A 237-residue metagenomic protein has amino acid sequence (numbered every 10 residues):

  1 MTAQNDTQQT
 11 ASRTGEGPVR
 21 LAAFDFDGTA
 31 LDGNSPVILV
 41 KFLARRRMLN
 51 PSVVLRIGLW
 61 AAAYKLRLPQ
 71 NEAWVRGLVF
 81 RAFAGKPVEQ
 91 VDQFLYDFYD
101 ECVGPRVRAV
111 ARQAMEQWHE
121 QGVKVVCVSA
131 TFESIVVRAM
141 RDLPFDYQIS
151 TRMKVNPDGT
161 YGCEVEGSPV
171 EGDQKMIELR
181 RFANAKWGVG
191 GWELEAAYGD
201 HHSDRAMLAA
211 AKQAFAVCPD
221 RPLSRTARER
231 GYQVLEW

Functional and structural regions predicted by a protein language model:
T2-V19, Q93, D100-W237: C-terminal cap/substrate-recognition subdomain and adjoining C-terminal extension of metal-dependent phosphatase-like
T7-R67: Active-site neighborhood of HAD-like aspartate-dependent phosphohydrolases
D27-A30, R45, A82, V170 (+2 more regions): Short N-terminal micro-motifs specific to bacterial/archaeal maturation and metal-cluster initiation sites
G33-P36, M48-Q117: A metal-dependent, Asp-based hydrolase signature
V40-K41, F80, K212: Amphipathic alpha-helical segments within well-ordered protein domains
